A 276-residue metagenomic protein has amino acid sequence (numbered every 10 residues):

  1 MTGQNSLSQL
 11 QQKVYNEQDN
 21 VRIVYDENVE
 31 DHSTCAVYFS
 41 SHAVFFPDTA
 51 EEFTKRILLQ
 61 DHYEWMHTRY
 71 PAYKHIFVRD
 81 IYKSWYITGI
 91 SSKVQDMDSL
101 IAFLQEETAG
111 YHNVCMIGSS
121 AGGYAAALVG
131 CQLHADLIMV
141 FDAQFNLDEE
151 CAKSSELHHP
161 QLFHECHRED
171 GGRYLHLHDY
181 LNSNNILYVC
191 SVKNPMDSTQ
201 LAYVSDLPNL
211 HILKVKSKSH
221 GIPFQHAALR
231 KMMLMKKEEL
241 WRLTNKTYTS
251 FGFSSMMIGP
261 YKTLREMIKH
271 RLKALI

Functional and structural regions predicted by a protein language model:
G3, L243-I276: Membrane-proximal basic amphipathic "stem/tether" segments
S8-P71: Short, surface-exposed "cap/lid" segments of acyl-processing enzymes
K74-S92: Cap/lid segment of the alpha/beta-hydrolase catalytic domain
I87-A109: Alpha/beta-hydrolase active-site loop
A109-S120: Alpha/beta-hydrolase fold nucleophile elbow
G118-Q132: Glycine-rich nucleophile elbow surrounding the catalytic serine of serine-hydrolase chemistry
V140-E150: Active-site nucleophile loop of the alpha/beta-hydrolase fold
D148-C151, S155-F224, E238-T249: The feature captures the conserved acid-bearing segment of alpha/beta-hydrolase catalytic domains
